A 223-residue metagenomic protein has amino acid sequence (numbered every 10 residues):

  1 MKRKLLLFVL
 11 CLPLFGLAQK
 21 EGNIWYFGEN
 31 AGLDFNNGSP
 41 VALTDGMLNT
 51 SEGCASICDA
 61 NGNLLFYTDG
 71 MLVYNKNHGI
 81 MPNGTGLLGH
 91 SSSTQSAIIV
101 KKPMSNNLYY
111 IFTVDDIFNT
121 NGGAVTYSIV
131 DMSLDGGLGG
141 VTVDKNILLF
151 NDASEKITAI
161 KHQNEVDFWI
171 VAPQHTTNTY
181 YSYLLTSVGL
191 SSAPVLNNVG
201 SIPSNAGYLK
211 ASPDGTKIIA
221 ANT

Functional and structural regions predicted by a protein language model:
M1-N23: Bacterial Sec-dependent N-terminal signal peptides
L12, D59-G62, T176, L185-S187: Short acidic-glycine loop/turn motifs at beta-strand connectors
Q19, N49-N61, L88-N107, L149-D167 (+1 more regions): Structural signature of eukaryotic scaffold interfaces centered on beta-propeller domains
K20-T94, K101-M104, V114-G140: Beta-propeller domains
Y26, L65-F66, Y110-F112, W169-V171 (+1 more regions): Structural core positions within WD40/WD-like beta-propeller blades
P40, T142-N146, L190-L196: Predominantly a core beta-strand signature of beta-propeller blades across repeat-based propeller domains
T120-W169, P173-Q174, N198-V199: Asp-box/WD-like beta-propeller blade repeats and closely related beta-sheet repeat scaffolds
E165-T223: Beta-propeller domains
